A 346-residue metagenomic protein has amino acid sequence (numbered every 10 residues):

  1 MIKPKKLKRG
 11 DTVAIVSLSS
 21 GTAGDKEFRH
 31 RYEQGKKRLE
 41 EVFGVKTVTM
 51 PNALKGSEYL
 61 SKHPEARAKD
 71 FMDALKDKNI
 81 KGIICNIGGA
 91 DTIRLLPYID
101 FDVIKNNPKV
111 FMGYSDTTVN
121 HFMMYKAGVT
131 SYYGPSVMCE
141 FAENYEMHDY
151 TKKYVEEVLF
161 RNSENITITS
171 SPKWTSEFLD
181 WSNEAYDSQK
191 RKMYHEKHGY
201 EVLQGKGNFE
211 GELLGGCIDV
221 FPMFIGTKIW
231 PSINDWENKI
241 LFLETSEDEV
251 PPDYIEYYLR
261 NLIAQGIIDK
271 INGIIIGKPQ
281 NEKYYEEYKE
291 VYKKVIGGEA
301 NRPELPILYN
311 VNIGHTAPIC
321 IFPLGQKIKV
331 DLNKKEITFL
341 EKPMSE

Functional and structural regions predicted by a protein language model:
M1-N79: ATP/NTP phosphate-donor binding region
E27-G35, E201-D248: Conserved beta-alpha junction segments in alpha/beta enzyme cores
A74-Y98: Long, hydrophobic/aromatic-enriched structural stretches that serve as scaffold segments
N79, I104-V110, V129, I271-N272 (+1 more regions): A short helix->loop->beta-strand "cap" motif at the edges of active sites that frequently abuts
I99-M124, T130-M138: Short, acidic/small-residue loops that bind anionic groups at enzyme active sites
Y133-G216: Conserved anion/nucleotide-ligand pocket segment
F224-Y288: Internal helical hairpin/lid segments
G273-E346: ATP/nucleoside-binding phosphotransfer catalytic cores, i.e., glycine-rich phosphate-binding loops
